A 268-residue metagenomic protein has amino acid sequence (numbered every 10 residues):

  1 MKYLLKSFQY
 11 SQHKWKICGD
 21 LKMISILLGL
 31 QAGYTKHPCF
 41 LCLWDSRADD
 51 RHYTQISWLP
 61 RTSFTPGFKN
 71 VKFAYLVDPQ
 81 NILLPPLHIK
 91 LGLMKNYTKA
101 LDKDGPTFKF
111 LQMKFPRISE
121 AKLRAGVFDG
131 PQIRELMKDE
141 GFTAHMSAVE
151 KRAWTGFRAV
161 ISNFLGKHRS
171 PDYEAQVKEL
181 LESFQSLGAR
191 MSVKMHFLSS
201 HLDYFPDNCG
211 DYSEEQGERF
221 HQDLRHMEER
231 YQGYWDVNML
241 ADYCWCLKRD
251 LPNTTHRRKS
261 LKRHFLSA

Functional and structural regions predicted by a protein language model:
M1-A268: A structural signal for the principal folded core domain
